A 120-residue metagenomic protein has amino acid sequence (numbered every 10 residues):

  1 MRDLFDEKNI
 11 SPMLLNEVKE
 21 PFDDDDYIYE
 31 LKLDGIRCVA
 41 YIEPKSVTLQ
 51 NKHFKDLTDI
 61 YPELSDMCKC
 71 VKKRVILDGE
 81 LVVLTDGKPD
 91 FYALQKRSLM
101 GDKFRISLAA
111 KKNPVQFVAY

Functional and structural regions predicted by a protein language model:
M1-Y120: Catalytic cores of nucleic-acid ligases and guanylyltransferases
